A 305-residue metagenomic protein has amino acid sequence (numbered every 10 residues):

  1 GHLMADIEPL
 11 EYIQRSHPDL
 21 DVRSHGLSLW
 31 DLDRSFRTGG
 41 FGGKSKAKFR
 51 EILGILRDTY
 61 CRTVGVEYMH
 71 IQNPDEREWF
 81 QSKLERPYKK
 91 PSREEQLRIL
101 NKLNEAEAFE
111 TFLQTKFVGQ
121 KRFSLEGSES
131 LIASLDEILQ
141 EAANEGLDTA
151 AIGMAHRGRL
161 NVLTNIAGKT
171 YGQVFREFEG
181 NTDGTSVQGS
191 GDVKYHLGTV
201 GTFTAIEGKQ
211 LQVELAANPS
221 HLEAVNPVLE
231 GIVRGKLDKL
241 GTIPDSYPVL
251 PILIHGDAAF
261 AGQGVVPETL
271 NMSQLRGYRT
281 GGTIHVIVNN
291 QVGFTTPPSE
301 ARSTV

Functional and structural regions predicted by a protein language model:
H2-L131, L147: Extended, charge-enriched "interface" segments that sit outside catalytic cores
L10, L20, L32, I52-Y60 (+9 more regions): Generic structural hydrophobic/aromatic packing signal, biased to beta-strands
Q14, Q72, Q81, Q96 (+9 more regions): Residue-identity detector for glutamine
G39, G54, V64-E67, I132-D148 (+2 more regions): Short alpha-helical segments and helix-capping/turn motifs at coil-helix boundaries
K48, I52, E76, F80 (+11 more regions): General structural feature for long, well-ordered alpha-helical segments within catalytic domains of soluble enzymes
A108, F112-G172: Active-site pocket-lining segments that scaffold enzyme catalytic pockets across diverse folds
A151-V305: Cofactor-binding active-site loop characterized by glycine-rich and histidine/acidic residues
